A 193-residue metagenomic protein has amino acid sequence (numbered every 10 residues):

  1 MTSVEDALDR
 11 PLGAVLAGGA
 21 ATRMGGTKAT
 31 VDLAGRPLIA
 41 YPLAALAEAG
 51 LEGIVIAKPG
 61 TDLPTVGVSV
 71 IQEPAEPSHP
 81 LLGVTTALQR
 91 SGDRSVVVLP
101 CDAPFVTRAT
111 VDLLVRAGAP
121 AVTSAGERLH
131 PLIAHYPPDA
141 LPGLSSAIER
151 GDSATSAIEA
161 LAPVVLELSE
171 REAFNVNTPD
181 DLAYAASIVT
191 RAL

Functional and structural regions predicted by a protein language model:
V4-E172, P179-D180, A192: Nucleotide and nucleotide-moiety/phosphate-recognizing core
Y184-L193: Generic C-terminal helix-cap and adjacent flexible tail
